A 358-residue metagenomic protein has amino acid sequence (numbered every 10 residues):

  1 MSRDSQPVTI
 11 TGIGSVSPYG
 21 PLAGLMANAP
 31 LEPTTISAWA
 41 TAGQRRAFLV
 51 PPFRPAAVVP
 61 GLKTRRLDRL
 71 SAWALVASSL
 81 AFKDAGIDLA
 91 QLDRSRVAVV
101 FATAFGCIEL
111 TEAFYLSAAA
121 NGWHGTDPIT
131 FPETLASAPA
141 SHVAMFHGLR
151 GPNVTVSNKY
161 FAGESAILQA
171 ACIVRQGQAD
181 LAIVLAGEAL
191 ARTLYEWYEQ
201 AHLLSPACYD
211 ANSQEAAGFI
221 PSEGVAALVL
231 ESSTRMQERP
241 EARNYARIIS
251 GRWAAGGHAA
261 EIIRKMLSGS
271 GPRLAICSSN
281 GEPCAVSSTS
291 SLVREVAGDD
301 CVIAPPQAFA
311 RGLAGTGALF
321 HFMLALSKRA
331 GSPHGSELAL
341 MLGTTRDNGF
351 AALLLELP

Functional and structural regions predicted by a protein language model:
M1-P152, E164, C172-Q176, G187 (+1 more regions): Conserved "HGTGT" condensation-loop signature of ketosynthase/thiolase-family condensing enzymes that catalyze
N153-S157: Short catalytic-loop micro-motif centered on adjacent basic/acidic residues
Q169: Internal active-site segments that recognize and position negatively charged phosphoryl groups and nucleotide moieties
L181-L185: Short, well-structured beta-strand segments enriched in hydrophobic/aromatic residues within extracellular or lumenal
